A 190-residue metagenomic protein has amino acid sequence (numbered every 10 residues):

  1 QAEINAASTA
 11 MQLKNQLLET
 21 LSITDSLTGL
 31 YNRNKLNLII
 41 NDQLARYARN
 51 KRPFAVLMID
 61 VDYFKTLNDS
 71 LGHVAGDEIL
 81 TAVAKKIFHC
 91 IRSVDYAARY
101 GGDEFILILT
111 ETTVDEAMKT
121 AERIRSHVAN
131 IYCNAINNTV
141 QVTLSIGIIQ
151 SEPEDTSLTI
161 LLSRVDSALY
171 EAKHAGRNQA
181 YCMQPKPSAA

Functional and structural regions predicted by a protein language model:
Q1-T20, T24, L38: Amphipathic alpha-helical coiled-coil "transmission" helices that mediate dimerization and conformational coupling
L17-T20, R33-P53, A84-R92, T110: Short regulatory alpha-helical coupling segments that immediately precede and/or link into cyclic nucleotide signaling
E19-L38, I59-G72, T81: Conserved nucleotide-binding and Mg2+-coordinating catalytic segments in signaling enzymes
I59, A98-E104: Short glycine- and acidic-residue-rich catalytic loops of nucleotidyl-transferase/cyclase enzymes
A84-K85, E116-N134, D166: Alpha-helical scaffold within the catalytic cores of cyclic-nucleotide enzymes
Y96-R99, V140: A short pre-motif secondary-structure segment
V114, M118, S151-A190: Catalytic-core segments of nucleotide cyclases and related cyclic-nucleotide turnover enzymes
V128-L144, L161: Catalytic core regions of nucleotide second-messenger enzymes
